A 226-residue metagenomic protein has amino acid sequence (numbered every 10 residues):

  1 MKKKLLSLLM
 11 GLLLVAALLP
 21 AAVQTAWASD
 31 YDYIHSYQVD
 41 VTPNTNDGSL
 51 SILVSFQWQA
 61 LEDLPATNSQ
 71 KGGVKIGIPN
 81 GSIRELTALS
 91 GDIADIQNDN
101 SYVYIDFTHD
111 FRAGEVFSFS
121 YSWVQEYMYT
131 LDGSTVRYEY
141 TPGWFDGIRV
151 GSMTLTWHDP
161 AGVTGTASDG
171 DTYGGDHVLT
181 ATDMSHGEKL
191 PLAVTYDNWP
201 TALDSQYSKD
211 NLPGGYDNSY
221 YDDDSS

Functional and structural regions predicted by a protein language model:
M1-L5: Positively charged n-region of N-terminal signal peptides that target proteins for export
L9-A21: Bacterial N-terminal signal peptides
V23-S226: Lumenal/extracellular ectodomains and adaptor appendage modules of the eukaryotic vesicle/secretory system
